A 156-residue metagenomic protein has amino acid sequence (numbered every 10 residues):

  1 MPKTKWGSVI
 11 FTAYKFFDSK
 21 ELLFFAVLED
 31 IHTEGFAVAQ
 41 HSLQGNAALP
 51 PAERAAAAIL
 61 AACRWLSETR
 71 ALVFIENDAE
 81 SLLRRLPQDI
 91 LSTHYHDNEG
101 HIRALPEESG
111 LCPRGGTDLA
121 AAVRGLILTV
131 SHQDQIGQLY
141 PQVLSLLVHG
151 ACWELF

Functional and structural regions predicted by a protein language model:
M1-L22, A26: Helix-turn-helix
P2, V27-I31, G35-A39, I102: Generic hydrophobic, amphipathic alpha-helix propensity
A26, D30, Q40-E68: Hydrophobic alpha-helical connector segments
T33-F36, L83-L111, T117-A121: Amphipathic alpha-helical packing segments from all-alpha helical-bundle domains
G35, A39, L66-N77, S131-Q135 (+1 more regions): Short amphipathic alpha-helical interaction/hinge segments
P51-A58, A79, G115-V123: Short, conserved alpha-helical segments within structured domains
A57, C63-G100: Short secondary-structure transition hinges
C63, E99-R103, L111-G150: Hydrophobic alpha-helical segments that form the core of small-molecule binding pockets and/or dimer interfaces
